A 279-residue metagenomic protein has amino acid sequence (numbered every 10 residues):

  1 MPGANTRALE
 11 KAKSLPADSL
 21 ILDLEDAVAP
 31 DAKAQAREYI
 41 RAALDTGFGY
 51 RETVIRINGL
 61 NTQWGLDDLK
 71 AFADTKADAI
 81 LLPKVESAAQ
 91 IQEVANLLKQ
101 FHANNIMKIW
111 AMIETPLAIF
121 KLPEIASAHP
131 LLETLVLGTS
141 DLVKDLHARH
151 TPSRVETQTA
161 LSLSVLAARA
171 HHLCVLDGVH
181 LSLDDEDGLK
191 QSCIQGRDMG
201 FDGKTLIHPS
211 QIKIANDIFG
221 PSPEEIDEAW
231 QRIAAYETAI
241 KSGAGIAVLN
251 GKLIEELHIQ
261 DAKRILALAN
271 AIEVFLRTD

Functional and structural regions predicted by a protein language model:
M1-D279: Expand to "…catalyze enediolate/carbanion chemistry for C-C bond making/breaking, isomerization, decarboxylation
